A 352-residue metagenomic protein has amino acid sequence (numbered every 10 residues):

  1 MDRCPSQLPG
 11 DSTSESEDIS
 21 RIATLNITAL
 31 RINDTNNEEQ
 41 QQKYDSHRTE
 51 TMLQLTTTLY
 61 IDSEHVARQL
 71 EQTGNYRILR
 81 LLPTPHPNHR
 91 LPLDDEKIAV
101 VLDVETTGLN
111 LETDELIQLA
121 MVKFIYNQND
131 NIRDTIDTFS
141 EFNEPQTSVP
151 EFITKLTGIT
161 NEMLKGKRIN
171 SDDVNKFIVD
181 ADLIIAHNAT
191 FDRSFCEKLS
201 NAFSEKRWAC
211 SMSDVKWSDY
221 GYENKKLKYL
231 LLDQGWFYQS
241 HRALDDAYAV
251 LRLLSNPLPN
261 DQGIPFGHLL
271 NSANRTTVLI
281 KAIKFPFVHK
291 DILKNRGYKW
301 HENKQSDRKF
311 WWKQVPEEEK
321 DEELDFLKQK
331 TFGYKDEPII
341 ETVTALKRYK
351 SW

Functional and structural regions predicted by a protein language model:
D2-L8, S12, D18-I98, A345-Y349: N-terminal accessory regions of nucleic-acid-interacting proteins
E50-K206, Y220-F237, Y334: Conserved non-catalytic scaffold segment of RNase H-like nuclease domains
T107, E162, F191-D192, D214 (+2 more regions): General alpha-helical segment detector with a strong preference for membrane-spanning helices and helix-boundary regions
D180-L199, W217-K284: Acidic, Mg2+-coordinating catalytic module of metal-dependent nucleases/exonucleases that use a two-metal-ion mechanism
R207-M212, K216: Histidine/lysine/aspartate-rich catalytic loop segments that bind and position anionic ligands
Y248-A249, S255-W352: Accessory DNA-engaging acidic/polar modules
